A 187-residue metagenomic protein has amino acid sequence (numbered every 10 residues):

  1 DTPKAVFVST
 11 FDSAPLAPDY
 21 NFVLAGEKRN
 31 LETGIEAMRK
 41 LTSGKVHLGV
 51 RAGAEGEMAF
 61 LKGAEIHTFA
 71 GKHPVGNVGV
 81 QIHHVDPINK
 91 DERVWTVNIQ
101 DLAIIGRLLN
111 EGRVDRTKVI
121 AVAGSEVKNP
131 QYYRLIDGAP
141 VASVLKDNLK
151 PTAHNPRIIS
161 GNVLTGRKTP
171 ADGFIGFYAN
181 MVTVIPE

Functional and structural regions predicted by a protein language model:
D1-E187: Buried, small/hydrophobic-residue-enriched core segments of structured protein domains
